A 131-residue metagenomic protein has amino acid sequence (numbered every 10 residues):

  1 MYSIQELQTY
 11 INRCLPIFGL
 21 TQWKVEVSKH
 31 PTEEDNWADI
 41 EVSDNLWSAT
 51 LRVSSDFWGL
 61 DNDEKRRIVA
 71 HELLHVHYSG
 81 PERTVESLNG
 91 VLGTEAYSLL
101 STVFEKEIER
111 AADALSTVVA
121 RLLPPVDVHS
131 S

Functional and structural regions predicted by a protein language model:
M1-D63, G80-S131: Metalloprotease/metallohydrolase-associated module, dominated by Zn2+-dependent proteases
R67-G80: Active-site recognition of the HExxH zinc-binding catalytic motif
